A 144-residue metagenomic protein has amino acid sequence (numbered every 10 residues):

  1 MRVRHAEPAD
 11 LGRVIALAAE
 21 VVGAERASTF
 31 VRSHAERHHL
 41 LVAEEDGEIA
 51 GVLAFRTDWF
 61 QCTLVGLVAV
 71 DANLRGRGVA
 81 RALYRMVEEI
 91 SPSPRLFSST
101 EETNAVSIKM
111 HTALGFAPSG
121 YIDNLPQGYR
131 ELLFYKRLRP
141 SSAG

Functional and structural regions predicted by a protein language model:
M1-V3: Extreme N-terminal starter segment of soluble prokaryotic enzymes
H5-L67, D71-N73, Y84, N124 (+1 more regions): Acetyl-CoA-dependent GNAT
V70, G76-E89, K109-A113: Conserved acetyl-CoA-binding loop-helix of GNAT-fold acetyltransferases
R81, L138-G144: Glyoxalase I/VOC metalloenzyme domain signal
I90-E102: Conserved GNAT acetyl-CoA-binding A-motif
F97-T100, G115-L133: Conserved catalytic-core motifs of GNAT/GCN5-like acyltransferases
V106: Acidic helix N-cap motif at the loop->helix transition within catalytic regions of sugar-transfer enzymes
